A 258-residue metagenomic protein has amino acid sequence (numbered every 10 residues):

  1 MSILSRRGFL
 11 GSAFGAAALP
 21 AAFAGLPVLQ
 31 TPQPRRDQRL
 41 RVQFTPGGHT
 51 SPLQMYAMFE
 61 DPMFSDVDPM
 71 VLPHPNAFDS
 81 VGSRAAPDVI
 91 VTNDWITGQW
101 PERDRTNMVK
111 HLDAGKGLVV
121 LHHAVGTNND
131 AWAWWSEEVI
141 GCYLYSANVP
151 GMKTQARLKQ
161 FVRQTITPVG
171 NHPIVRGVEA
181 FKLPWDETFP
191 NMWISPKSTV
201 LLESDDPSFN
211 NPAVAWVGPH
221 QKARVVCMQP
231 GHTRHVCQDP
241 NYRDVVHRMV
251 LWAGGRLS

Functional and structural regions predicted by a protein language model:
M1-A17: N-terminal secretory signal peptides and thylakoid transit peptides that target proteins across membranes
L4, R41-G47, S51-T127: Helical hinge/lid and interdomain linker segments adjacent to catalytic or ligand-binding clefts that mediate domain
F23-Q43: C-terminal segment of N-terminal export signals and the immediately downstream linker at the start of the mature
R35-Q38, L53-Q54, M58, D66-D68 (+2 more regions): Catalytic beta-strand/loop cores that center a nucleophilic Ser/Cys/Thr and support acyl-enzyme chemistry
R35-R39, P207-P212, H220-S258: Extracellular ligand-binding/catalytic regions of CAZymes and related secreted enzymes and adhesion modules
Q99-R176: A glycine-rich, often tryptophan-bearing local segment used as a flexible ligand/cofactor-contacting loop or short
V119, L201, V226-M228: Hydrophobic/aromatic beta-strand patches that form the interior of the parallel beta-sheet core in alpha/beta enzyme
W135-V139, F181-S198, N241-R256: Oxidoreductase and adenylate-handling cofactor-binding alpha/beta cores
